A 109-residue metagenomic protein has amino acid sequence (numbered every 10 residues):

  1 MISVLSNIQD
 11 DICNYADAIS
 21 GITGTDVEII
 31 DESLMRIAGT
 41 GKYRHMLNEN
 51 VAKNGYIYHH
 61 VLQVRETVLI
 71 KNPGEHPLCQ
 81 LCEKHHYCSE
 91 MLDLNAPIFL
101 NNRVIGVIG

Functional and structural regions predicted by a protein language model:
I2-M91: Structured interaction and signal-relay segments at domain junctions
G39, G106-V107: Short glycine-/small-residue motifs
L92-F99: A short, aliphatic-rich beta-strand micro-motif
I98, I108-G109: GNAT/GCN5-related N-acetyltransferase fold signature
